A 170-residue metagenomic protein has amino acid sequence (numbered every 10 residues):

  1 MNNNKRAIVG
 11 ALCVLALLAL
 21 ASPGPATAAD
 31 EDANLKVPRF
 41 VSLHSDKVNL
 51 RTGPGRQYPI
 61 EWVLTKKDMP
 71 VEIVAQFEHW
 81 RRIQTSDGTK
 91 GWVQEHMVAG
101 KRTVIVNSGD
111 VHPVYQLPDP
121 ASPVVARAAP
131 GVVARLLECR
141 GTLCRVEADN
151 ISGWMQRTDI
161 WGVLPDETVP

Functional and structural regions predicted by a protein language model:
M1-K5: N-terminal secretory signal peptides that target proteins for export/translocation
G10-A21: Bacterial N-terminal signal peptides
A26-T52, V63-K67, V74-T89, V93-P118 (+4 more regions): SH3-family beta-barrel domains
